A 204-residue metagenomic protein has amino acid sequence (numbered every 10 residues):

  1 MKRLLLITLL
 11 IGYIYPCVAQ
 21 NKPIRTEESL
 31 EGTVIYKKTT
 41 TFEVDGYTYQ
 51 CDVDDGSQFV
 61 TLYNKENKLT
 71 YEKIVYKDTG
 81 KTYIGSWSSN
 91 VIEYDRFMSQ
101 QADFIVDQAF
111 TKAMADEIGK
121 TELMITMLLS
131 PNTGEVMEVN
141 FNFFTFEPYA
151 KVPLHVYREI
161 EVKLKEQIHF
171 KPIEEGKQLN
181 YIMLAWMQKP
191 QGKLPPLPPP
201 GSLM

Functional and structural regions predicted by a protein language model:
L4-Y13: Sec-dependent N-terminal signal peptides
Y15-A19: Sec/Tat signal peptide C-region and signal peptidase I cleavage site
Q20-M204: Charge-biased low-complexity segments
